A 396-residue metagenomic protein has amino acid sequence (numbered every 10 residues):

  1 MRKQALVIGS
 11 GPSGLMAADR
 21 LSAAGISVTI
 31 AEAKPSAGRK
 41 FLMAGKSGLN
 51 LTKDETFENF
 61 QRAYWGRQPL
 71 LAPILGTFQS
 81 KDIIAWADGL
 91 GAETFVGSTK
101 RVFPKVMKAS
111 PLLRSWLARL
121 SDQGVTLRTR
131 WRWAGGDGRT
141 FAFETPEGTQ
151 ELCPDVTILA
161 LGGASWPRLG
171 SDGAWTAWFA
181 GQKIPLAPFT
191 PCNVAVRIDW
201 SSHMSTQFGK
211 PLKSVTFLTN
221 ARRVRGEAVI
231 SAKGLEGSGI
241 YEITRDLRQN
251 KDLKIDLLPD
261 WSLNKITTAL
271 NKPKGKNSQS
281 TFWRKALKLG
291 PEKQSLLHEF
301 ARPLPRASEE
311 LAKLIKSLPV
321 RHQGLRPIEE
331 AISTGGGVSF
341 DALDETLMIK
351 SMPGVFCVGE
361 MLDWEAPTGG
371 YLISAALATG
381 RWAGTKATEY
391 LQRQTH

Functional and structural regions predicted by a protein language model:
K3-I30, A383-T388: N-terminal Rossmann-like FAD-binding beta1-loop-alpha1 element of flavoenzymes
L6-I8, A31, W133, E151-R168 (+4 more regions): Short hydrophobic core segments
S22-K46: Glycine-rich FAD pyrophosphate-binding loop
P35-M43, F57, E93, P185-T190 (+1 more regions): An anion/pyrophosphate-binding glycine-rich loop and adjacent beta-alpha core in soluble alpha-beta enzymes
G48-V96: Glycine-rich active-site loop/strand segments that organize a redox cofactor
T129, Q294-E365: A glycine-rich dinucleotide-binding beta-alpha-beta segment and adjacent secondary-structure elements that constitute
T129-T140: A conserved short coil-to-beta-strand element within the FAD-binding core of flavoproteins
S165-W178, Q182, D363-Q392: A conserved FAD-binding loop/helix module that cradles the flavin
